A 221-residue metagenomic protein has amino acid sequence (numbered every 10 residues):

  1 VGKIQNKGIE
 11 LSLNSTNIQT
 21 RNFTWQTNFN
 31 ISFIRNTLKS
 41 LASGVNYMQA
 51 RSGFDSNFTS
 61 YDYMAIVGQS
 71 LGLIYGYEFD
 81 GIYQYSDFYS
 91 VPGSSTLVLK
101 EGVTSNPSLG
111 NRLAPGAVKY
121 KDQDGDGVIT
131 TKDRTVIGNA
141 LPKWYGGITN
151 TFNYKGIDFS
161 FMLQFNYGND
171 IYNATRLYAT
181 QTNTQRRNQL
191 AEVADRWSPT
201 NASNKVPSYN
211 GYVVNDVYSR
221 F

Functional and structural regions predicted by a protein language model:
V1-F221: Outer/extracellular conduits and scaffolds centered on Gram-negative outer-membrane beta-barrels
